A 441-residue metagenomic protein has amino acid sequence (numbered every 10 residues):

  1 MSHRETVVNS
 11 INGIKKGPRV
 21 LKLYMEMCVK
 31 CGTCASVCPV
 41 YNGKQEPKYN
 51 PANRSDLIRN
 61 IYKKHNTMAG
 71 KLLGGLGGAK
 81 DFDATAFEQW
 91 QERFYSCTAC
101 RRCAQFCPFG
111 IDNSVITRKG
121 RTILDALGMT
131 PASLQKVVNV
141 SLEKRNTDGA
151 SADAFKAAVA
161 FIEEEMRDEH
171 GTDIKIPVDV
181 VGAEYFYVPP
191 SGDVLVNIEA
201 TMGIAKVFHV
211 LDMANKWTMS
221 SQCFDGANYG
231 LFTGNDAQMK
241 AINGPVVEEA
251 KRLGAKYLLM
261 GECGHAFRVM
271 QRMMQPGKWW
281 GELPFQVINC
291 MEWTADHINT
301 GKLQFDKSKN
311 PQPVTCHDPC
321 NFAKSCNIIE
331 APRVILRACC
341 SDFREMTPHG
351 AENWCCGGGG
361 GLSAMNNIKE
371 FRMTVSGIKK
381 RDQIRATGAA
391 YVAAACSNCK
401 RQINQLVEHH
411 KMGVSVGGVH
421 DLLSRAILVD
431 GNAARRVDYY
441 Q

Functional and structural regions predicted by a protein language model:
M1-P51: Long, charged N-terminal interaction/targeting segments
M1-V20, L57-E88, I329-C340, A364-T374: Short, charged low-complexity linear segments at domain edges
K16-M25, S55, R59-P276, D438-Q441: Iron-sulfur-cluster electron-transfer modules
C28-C34, C38, C97-C103, C107 (+4 more regions): Short cysteine clusters
S36-K64, Q105-L124, N327, G361-V375 (+1 more regions): Iron-sulfur (Fe-S) cluster-binding segments and ferredoxin-like electron-carrier domains, especially [2Fe-2S]
G110, G192-L283, A323-I335, R344-Q441: Cofactor-cradling patches in redox/metallo enzymes
V287-N299, L303-C326, C339-D342, C355-G358: Catalytic cores of enzyme domains
